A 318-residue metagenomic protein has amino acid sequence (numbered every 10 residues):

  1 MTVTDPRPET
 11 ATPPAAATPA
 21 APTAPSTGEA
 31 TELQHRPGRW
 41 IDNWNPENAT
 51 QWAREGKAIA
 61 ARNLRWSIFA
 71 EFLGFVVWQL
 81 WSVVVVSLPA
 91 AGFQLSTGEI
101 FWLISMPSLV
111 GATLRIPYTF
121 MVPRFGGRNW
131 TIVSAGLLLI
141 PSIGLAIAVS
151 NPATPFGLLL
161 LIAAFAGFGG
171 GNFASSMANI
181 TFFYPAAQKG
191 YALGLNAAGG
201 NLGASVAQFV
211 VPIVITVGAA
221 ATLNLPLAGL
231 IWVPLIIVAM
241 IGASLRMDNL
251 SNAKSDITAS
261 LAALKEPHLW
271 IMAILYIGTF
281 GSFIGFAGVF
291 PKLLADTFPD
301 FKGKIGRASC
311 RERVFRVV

Functional and structural regions predicted by a protein language model:
T2-V76: Cytosolic juxtamembrane N-terminal segment immediately preceding the first transmembrane helix of multi-pass
R62-F93, F286-P291: Extracytoplasmic
W81-V86, H268-R316: Extracytoplasmic gate region of multi-pass secondary transporters
W102-F120, R311-R316: Central cavity-lining transmembrane alpha-helices of secondary-active solute carriers, predominantly the Major
G136-P152: C-terminal ends and interior cores of transmembrane alpha-helices in multi-pass membrane transporters/permeases
P155-G171: Hydrophobic core of transmembrane alpha-helices in multi-pass small-molecule transporters, especially MFS/SLC-type
G170, G190-I215: Glycine-rich segments within core transmembrane alpha-helices of 12-TM secondary carriers
V233-N252: C-terminal membrane-cytosol helix-exit motif in multi-pass small-molecule transporters
